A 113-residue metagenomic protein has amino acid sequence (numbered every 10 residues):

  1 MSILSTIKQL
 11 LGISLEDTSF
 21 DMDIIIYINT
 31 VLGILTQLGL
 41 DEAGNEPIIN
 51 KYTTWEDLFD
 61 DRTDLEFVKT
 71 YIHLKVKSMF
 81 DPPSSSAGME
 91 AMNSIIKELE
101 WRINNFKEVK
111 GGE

Functional and structural regions predicted by a protein language model:
M1-L65, E100-E113: Conserved short "hinge" loops at termini or chain/domain junctions
I3, Y27, I72, G88-A91 (+1 more regions): Alpha-helical structural motif
N29-T36, H73, K77, D81: Amphipathic alpha-helical core segments of compact helical bundles
T63-K77: Amphipathic protein-protein interaction modules
S78-E113: Protruding loop/beta-arch "assembly-hinge" segments enriched in small, turn-prone residues
